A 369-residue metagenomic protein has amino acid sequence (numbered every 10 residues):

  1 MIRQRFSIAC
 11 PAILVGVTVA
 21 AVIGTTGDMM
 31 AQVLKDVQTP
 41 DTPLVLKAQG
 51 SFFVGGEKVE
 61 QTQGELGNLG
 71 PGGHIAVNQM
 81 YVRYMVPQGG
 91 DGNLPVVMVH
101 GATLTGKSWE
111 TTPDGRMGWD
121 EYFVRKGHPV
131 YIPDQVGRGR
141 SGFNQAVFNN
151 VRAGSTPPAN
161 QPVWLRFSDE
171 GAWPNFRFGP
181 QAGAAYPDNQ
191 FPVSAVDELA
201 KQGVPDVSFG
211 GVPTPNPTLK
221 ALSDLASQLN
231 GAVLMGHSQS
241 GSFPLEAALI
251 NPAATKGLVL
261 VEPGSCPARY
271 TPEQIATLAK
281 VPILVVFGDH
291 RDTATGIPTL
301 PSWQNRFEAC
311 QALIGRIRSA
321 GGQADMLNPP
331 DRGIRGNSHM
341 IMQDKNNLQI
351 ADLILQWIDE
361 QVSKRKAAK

Functional and structural regions predicted by a protein language model:
V33-D91: N-terminal cap/lid segment of alpha/beta-hydrolase-fold proteins
G92-G101: Short beta-strand element of the alpha/beta-hydrolase
R116-S141: Conserved alpha/beta-hydrolase
P215-V233: Conserved acidic catalytic loop of the alpha/beta-hydrolase fold
L234-M235, L258: Conserved alpha/beta-hydrolase fold motif
M235-P244: Gly/Ala-rich beta-loop-alpha elbow adjacent to hydrolase catalytic centers
L260-P329: The feature captures the conserved acid-bearing segment of alpha/beta-hydrolase catalytic domains
M340-K369: Catalytic active-site module of serine/aspartate enzymes centered on a nucleophile-bearing elbow/loop
